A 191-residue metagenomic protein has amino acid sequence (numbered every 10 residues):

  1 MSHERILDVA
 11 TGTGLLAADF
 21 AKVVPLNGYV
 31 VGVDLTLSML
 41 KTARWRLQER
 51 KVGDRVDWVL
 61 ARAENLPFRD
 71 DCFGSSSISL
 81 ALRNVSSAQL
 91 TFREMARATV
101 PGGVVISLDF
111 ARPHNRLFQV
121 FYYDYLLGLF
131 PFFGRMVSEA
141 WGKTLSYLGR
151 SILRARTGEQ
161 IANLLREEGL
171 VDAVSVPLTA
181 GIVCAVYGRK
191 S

Functional and structural regions predicted by a protein language model:
E4, E64-S76: A short acidic, Gly/Pro-enriched loop at the edge of an enzyme's catalytic core that lines a small-molecule cofactor
R5-N65: Class I SAM-dependent methyltransferase SAM/SAH-binding core
V30, V105-I106, D172: A short hydrophobic/small-residue beta-strand
G74-A88: A short SAM/SAH-binding and catalytic strip from SAM-dependent methyltransferases
Q89-V104: A short glycine-rich, Lys/Arg-flanked "PGG" loop and its adjoining helix->strand segment in the class I
L108-E168, V174: C-terminal alpha-helical "lid/dimerization" subdomain adjacent to the S-adenosyl-L-methionine
E168-D172, P177-S191: Core SAM-dependent methyltransferase catalytic element
